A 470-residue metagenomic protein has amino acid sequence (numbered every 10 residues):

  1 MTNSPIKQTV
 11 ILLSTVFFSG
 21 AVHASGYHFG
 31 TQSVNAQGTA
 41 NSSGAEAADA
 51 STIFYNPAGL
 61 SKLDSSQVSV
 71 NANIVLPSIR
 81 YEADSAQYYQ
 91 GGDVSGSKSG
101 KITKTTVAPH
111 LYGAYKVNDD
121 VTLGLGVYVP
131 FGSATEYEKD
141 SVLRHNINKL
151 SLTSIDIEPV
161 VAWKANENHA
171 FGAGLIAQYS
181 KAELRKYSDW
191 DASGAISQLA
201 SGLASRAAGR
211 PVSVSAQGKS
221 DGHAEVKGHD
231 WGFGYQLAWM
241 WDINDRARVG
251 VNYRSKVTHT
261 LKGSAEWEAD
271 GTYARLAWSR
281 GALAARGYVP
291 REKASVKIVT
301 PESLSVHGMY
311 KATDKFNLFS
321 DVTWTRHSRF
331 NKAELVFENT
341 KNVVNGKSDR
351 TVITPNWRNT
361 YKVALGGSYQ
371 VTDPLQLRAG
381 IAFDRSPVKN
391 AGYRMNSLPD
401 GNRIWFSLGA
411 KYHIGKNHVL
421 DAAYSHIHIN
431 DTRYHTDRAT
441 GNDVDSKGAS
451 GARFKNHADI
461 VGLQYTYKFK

Functional and structural regions predicted by a protein language model:
M1-A24: Gram-negative bacterial Sec-dependent N-terminal signal peptides
S14-G20, A58, A72, A379 (+1 more regions): Residue-level signal for alpha-helical transmembrane segments in multi-pass membrane proteins
G20-A21, S69, E334: Residues in and immediately flanking transmembrane alpha helices
S25-Q37, Y88-Q90, V94, T105-K470: Outer-membrane beta-barrel porins/channels
H28-S43, S61-R80: Transmembrane beta-strand segments of Gram-negative outer membrane beta-barrel proteins
N41-A48, P77-K104: Surface-exposed strand-loop-strand hairpins of Gram-negative outer-membrane beta-barrel proteins
G44-E46, I53-S66, G113-V117, G132: Outer-membrane beta-barrel pore proteins
K62, S69, I74-S78, K101-T105 (+4 more regions): Generic, well-ordered alpha-helical segments
